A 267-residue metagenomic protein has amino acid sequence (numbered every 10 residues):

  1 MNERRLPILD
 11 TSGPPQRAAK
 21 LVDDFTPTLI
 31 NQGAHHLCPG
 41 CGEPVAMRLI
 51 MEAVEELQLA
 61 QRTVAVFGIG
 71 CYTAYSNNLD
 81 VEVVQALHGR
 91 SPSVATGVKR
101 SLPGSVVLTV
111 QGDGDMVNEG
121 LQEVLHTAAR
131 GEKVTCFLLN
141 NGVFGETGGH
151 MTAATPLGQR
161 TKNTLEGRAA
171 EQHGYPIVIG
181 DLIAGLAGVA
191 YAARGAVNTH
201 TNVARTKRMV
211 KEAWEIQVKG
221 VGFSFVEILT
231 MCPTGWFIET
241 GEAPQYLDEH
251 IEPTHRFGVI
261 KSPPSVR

Functional and structural regions predicted by a protein language model:
M1-A19, Q32, V218-R267: Flexible, low-complexity linker and terminal segments
M1-S105, K219: Thiamine diphosphate
F25, T152-K219: Conserved thiamine diphosphate
I69-C71, N141-V143, T199, I228-G235: Glycine-rich beta-alpha junction loops
I69-G145, R208-E212: Thiamine diphosphate
E82-V84, T127, T152-P156, E242-Q245: Short, hinge-like loop/turn segments at secondary-structure boundaries
L121-H126, E146-R160: Active-site-proximal loop->helix
